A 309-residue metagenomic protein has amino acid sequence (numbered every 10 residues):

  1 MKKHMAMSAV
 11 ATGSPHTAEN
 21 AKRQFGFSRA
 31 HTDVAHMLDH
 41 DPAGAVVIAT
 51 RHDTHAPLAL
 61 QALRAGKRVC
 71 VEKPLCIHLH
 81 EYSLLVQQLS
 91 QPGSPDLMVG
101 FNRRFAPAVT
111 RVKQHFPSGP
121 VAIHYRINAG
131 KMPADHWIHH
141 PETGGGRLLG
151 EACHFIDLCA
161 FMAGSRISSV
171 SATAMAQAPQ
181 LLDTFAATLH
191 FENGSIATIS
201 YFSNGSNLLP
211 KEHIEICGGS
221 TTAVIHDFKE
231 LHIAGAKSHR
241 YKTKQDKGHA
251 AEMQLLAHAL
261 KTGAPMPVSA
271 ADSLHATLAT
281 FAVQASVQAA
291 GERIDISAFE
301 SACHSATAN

Functional and structural regions predicted by a protein language model:
M1-F25, A160, A257: N-terminal Rossmann-like dinucleotide-binding module
R29-D33: Short acidic-hydrophobic, aromatic-tinged amphipathic segments that line or gate anion-handling sites
M37-A56, C70: Rossmann-like NAD(P)-binding element
A45, E192, H258-N309: C-terminal helix-rich "cap/oligomerization" subdomain common to oxidoreductases
A56-F101: Beta-strand-loop-alpha-helix segment that lines the small-molecule cofactor/substrate pocket of alpha/beta enzymes
S94-D96, R103-T173, A178-P179, A290: Predominantly a Rossmann-like dinucleotide-binding segment in NAD(P)-dependent oxidoreductases
G150, I156-K229, A250-M266, E300-N309: Contiguous beta-strand/loop segments that form the cofactor/metal-binding neighborhood of enzyme cores
K242-Q254, T277: Active-site loop of classical SDR/Rossmann-like NAD(P)-dependent oxidoreductases, centered on the catalytic Tyr-X3-Lys
